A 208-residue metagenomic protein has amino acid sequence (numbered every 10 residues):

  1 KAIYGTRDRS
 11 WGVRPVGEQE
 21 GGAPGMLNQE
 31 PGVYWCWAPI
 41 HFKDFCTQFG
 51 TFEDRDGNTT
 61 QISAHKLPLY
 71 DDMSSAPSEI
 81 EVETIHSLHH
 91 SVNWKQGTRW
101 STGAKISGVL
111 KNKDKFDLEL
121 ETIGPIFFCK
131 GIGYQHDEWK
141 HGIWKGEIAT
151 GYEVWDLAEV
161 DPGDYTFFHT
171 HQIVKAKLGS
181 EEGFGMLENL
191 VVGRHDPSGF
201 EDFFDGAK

Functional and structural regions predicted by a protein language model:
K1-K208: Structured soluble/peripheral alpha/beta segments that form catalytic or ligand/cofactor-binding pockets
